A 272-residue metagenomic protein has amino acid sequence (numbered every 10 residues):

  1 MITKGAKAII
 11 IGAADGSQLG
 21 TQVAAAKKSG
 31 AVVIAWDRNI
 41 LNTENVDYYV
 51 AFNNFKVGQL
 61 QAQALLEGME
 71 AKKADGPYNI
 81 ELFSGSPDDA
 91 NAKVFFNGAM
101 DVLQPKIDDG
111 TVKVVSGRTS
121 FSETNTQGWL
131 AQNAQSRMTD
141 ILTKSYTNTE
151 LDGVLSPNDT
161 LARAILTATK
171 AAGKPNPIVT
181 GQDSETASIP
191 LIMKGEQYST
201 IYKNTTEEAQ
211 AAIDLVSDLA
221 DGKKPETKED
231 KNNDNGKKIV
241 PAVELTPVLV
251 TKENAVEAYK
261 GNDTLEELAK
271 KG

Functional and structural regions predicted by a protein language model:
M1-G272: A residue-level marker of the well-folded mature domains of exported/periplasmic proteins
